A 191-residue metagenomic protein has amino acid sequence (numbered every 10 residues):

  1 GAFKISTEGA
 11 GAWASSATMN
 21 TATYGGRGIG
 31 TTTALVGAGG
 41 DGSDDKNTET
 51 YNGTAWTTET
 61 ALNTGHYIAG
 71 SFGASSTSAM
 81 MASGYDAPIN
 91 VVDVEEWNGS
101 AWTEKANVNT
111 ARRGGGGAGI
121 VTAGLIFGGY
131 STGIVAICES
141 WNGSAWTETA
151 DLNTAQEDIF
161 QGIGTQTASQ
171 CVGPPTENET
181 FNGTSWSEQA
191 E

Functional and structural regions predicted by a protein language model:
G1-E191: Polar, enzyme-active/binding microenvironments
